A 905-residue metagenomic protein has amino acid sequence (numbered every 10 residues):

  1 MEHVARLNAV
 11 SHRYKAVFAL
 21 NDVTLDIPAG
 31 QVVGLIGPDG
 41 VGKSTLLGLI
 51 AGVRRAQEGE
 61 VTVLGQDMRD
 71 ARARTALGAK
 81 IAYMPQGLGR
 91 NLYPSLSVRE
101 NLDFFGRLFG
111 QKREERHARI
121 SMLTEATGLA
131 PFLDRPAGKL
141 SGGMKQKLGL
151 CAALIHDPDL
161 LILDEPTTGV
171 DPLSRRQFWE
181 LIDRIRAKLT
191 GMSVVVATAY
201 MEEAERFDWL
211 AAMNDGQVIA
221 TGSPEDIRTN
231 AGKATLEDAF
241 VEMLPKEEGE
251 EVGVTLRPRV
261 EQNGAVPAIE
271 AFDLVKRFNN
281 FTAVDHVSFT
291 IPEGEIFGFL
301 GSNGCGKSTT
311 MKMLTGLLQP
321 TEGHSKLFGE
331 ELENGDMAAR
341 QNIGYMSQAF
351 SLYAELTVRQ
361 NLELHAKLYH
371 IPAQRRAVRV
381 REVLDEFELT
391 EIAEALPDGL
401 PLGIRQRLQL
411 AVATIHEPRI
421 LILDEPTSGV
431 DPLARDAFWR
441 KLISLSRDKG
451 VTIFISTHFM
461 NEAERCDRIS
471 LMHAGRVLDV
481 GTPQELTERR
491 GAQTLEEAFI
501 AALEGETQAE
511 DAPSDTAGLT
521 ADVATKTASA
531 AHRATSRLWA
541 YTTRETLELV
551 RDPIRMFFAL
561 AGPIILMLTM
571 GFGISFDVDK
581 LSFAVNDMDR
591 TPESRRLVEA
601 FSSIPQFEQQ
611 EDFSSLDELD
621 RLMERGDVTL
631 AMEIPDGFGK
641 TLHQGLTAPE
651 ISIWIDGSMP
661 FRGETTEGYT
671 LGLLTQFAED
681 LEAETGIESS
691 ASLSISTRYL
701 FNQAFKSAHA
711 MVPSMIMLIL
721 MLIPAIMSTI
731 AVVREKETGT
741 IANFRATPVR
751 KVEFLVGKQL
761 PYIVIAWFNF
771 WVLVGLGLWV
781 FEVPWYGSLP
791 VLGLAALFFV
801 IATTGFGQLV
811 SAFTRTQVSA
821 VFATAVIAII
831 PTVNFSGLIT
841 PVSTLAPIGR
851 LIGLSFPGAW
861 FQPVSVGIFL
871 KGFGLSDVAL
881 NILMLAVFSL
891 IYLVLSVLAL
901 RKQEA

Functional and structural regions predicted by a protein language model:
A51, T315: Helix-to-loop junction immediately C-terminal to a conserved catalytic motif
G59-D70, A76-A79, G323-E333, A338-A339: Conserved ABC transporter NBD signature motif
D103, R107, E114-F132, E363 (+2 more regions): Conserved ABC ATPase "signature" region
L161-D164, L421-D424: Catalytic Walker B motif of ABC-type/P-loop ATPase nucleotide-binding domains
P245, T569-G571, R590, E611 (+5 more regions): Membrane-spanning alpha-helical segments of multipass transporters and channels
A528-H709: Extracytoplasmic/periplasmic domains immediately adjacent to an N-terminal transmembrane anchor in multi-pass membrane
